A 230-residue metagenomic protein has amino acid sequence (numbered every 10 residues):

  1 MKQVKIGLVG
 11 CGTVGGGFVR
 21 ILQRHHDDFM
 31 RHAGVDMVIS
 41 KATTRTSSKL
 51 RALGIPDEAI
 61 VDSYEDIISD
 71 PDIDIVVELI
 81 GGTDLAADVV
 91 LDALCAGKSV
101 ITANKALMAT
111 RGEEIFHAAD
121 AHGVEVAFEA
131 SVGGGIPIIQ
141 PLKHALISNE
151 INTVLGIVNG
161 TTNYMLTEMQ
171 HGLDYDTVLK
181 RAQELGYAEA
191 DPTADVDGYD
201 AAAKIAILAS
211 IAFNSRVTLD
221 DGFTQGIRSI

Functional and structural regions predicted by a protein language model:
M1-A96: N-terminal glycine-/serine-/threonine-rich beta1-alpha1-beta2 phosphate-ribose binding loop of Rossmann-like
V9, T13, G17, M37 (+9 more regions): Conserved active-site and cofactor/substrate-binding residues in soluble primary-metabolism enzymes
G15, V19-Q23, F116, I139-K143 (+3 more regions): Predominant activation on well-ordered alpha-helical scaffold segments within soluble catalytic domains
E78-G82, N104-K105, A130-S131, V154-G156 (+2 more regions): Glycine- and other small-residue-rich loops at beta-strand/loop junctions that grip anionic moieties
I80, A86-A96, K105-K143: Rossmann-fold NAD(P)-binding glycine/threonine-rich loop
S99-I101: A short hydrophobic/small-residue beta-strand
I151-T162, F223: NAD(P)-dependent dehydrogenases' Rossmann-like dinucleotide-binding region
E168-M169, V178-I230: Substrate-binding/catalytic subdomain of NAD(P)-dependent oxidoreductase enzymes
